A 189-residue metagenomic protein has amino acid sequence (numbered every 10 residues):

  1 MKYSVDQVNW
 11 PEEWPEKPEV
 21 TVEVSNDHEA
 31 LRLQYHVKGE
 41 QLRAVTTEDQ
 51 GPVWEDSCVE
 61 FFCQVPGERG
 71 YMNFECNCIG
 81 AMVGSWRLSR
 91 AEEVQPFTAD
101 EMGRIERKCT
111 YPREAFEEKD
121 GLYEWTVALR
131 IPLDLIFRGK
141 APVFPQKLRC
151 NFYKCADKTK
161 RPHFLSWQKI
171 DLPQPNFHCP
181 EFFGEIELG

Functional and structural regions predicted by a protein language model:
M1-G189: Structural preference for beta-rich elements and adjacent junctions enriched in aromatics
